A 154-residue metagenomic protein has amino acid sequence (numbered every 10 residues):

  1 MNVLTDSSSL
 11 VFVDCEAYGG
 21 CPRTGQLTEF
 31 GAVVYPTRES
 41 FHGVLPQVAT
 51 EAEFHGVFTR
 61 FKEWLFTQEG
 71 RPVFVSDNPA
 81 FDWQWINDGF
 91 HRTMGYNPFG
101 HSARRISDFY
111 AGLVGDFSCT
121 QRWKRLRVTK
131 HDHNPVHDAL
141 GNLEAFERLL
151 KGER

Functional and structural regions predicted by a protein language model:
V3, S7-S9, G25-T28, V34-V48 (+1 more regions): Metal-dependent phosphoesterase core characteristic of DEDDh/y 3'-5' exonuclease domains
L10-D14: Short, hydrophobic/glycine-enriched beta-strand segments
C15-R23: Short acidic, Gly/Ser-rich segments with clustered Asp/Glu that frequently serve as metal-coordination loops in enzyme
E53-W64: A short, well-structured juxtamembrane/interface segment
